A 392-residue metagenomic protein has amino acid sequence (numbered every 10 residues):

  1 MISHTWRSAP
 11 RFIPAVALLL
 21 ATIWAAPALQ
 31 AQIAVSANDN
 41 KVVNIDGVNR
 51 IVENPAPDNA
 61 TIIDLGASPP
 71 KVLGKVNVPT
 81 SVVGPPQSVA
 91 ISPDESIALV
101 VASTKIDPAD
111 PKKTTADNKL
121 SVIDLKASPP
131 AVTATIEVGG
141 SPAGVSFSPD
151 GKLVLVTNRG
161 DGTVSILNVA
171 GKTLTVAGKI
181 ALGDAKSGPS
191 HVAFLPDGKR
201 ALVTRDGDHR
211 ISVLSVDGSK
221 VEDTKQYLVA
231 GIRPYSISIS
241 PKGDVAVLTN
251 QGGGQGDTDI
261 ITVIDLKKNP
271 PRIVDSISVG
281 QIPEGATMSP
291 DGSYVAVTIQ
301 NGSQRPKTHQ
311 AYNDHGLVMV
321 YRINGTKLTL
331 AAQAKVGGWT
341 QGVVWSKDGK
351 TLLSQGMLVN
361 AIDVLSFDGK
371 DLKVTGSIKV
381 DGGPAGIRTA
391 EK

Functional and structural regions predicted by a protein language model:
M1-R11: N-terminal secretory signal peptides that target proteins for export/translocation
H4, P27-K392: Predominantly soluble domains enriched in secretory-pathway, periplasmic, or organellar proteins
I13-A25: Bacterial N-terminal signal peptides
